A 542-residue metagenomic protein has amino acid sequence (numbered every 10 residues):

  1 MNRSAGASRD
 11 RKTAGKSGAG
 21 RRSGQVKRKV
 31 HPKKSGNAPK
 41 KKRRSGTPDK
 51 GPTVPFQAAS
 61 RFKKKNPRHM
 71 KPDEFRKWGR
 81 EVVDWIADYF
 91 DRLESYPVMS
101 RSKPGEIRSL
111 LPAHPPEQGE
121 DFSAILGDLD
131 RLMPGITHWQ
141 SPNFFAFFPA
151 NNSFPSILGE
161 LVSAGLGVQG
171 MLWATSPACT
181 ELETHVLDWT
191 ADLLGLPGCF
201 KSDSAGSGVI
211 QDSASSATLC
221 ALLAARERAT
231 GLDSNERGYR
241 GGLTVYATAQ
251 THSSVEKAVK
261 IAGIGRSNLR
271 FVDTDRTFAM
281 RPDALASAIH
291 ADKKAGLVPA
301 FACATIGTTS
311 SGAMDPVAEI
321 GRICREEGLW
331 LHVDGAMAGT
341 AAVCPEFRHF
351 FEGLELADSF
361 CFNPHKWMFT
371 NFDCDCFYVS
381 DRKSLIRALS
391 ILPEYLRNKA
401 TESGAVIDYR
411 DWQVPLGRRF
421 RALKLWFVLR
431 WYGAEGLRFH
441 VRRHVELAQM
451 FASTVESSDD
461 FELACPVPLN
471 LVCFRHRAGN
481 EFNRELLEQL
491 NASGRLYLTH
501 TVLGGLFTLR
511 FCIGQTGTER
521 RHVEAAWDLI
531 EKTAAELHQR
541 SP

Functional and structural regions predicted by a protein language model:
M1-Q57: Polybasic, lysine-enriched low-complexity intrinsically disordered terminal tails
R9, L503-P542: PLP-dependent enzyme catalytic core of the Aspartate aminotransferase-like
P55-A205, E488, A492, L496 (+3 more regions): N-terminal entrance/gating region of PLP-dependent enzymes' catalytic architecture
T190-L223, R270-D273: Short loop-beta-helix segment that forms the pyridoxal 5′-phosphate
K201, E462-V467, T499-V502: Short beta-strand
S216-I386: Conserved PLP-enzyme active-site core in the AAT-like
T308, E327, E352-E456: Active-site C-terminal subdomain of aminotransferase-like
L463-L490: Conserved PLP-binding catalytic core of the aspartate aminotransferase-like
